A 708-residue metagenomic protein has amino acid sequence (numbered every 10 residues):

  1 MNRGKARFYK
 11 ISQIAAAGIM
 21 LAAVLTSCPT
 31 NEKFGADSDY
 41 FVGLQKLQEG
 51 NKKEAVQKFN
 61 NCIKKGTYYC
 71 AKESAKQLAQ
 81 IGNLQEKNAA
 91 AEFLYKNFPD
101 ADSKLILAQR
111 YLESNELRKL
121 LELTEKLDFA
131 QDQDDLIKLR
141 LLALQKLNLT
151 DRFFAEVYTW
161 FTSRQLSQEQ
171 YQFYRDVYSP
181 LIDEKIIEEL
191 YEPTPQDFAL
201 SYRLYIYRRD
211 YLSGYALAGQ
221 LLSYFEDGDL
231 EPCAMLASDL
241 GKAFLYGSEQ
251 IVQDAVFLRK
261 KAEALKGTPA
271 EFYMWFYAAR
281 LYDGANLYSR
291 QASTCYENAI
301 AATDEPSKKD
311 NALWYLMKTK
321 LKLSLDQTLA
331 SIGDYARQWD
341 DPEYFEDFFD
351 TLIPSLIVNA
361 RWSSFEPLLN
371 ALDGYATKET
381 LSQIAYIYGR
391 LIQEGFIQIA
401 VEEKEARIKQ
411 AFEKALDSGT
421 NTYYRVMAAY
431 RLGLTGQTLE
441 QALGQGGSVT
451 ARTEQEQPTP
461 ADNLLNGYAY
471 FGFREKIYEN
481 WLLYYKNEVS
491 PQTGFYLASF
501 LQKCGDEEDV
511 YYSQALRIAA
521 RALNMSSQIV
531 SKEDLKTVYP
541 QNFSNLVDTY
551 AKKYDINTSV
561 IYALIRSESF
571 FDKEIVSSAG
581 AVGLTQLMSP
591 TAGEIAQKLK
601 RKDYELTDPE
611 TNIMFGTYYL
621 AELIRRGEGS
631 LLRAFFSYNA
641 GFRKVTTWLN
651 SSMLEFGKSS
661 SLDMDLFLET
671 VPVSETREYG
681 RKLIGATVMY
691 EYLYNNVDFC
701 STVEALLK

Functional and structural regions predicted by a protein language model:
T26-S27: C-terminal motif of bacterial Sec signal peptides marking the signal peptidase cleavage site
N31-F41, G66-A75, L84-N88, N97-I106 (+14 more regions): Generic helix N-cap/helix-start motif at coil->alpha-helix transitions
D37-E54, N61, D197-D210, T459-L483: Alpha-helical segment of the N-proximal tetratricopeptide repeat
G50, G82, E86, N115 (+10 more regions): Residue-level detector of the short coil/turn that links helix A to helix B within each tetratricopeptide repeat
E86-N97, K119-D128, T150-T162, D183-T194 (+9 more regions): Alpha-helical repeat scaffolds
A264, E271-F272, L287-R290, A301-A302 (+8 more regions): Catalytic glycan-binding domains that act on GlcNAc-containing polysaccharides
